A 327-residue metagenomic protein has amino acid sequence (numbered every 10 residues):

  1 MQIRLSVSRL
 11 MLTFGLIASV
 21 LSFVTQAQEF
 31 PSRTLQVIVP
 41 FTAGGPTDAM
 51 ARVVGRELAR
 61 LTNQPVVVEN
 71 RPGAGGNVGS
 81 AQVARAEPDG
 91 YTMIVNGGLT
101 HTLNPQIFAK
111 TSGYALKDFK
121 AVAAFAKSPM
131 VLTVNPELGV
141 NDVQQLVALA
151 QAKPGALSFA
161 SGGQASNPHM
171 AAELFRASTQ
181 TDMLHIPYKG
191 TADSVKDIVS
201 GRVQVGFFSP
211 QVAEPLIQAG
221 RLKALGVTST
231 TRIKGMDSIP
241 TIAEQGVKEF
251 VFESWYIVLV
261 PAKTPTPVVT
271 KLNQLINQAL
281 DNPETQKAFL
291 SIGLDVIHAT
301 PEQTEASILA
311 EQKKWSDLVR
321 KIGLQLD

Functional and structural regions predicted by a protein language model:
M1-V7: N-terminal secretory signal peptides that target proteins for export/translocation
R9-S22: Bacterial N-terminal signal peptides
A27-D118, A156, Q164, Q180-Q204 (+4 more regions): N-terminal (or domain-start) structured segment
S32-T34, S178-T181, Q218, T241-E244 (+1 more regions): An extracytoplasmic/periplasmic, membrane-proximal ligand-sensing/linker region
R85-Y91, G98, Q106-D193, I242 (+1 more regions): Hinge/capping helix and adjacent helix->loop/strand transition within the periplasmic-binding protein
T100-A109, H169, L174-S178, V205-I239: A ligand-binding cleft/hinge motif common to bilobed small-molecule-binding domains
D142, A213-D281, A310-K313: C-terminal lobe and pocket-closing loops of periplasmic/extracytoplasmic Venus-flytrap solute-binding proteins
